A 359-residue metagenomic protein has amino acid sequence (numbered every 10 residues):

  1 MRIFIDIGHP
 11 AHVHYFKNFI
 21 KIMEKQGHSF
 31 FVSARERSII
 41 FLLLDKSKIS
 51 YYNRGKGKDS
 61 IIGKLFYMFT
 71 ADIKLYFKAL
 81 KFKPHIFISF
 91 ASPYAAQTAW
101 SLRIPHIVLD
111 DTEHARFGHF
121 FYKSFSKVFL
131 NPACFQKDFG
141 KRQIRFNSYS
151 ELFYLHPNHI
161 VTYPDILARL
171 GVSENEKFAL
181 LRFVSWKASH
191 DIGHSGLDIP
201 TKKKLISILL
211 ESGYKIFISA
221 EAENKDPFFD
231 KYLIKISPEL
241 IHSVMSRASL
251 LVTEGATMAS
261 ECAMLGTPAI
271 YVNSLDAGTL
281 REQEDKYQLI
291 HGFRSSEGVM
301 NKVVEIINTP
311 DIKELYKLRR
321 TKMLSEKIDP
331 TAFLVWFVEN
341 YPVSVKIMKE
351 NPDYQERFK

Functional and structural regions predicted by a protein language model:
D6-H14, K21-I22, E36-D45, S50-G140: Active-site and donor-binding regions of nucleotide-sugar-utilizing enzymes
F30-E36, F217-A220: Short internal beta-strands
S47-Y52, K56-K58, K203-I236: Catalytic donor nucleotide-activated moiety binding site of glycosyltransferases and closely related
A71-L75, E221-M258: Donor nucleotide-activated moiety binding/catalytic core segment of transferases that use nucleotide-activated donors
F87-T98, V108, V244-R281: A donor-sugar binding/catalytic signature common to diverse glycosyltransferases and related nucleotide-sugar
S126, L130-G196: A nucleotide-sugar donor-handling region in carbohydrate enzymes
M264-E314, L318-R320: Catalytic binding pocket for nucleotide-activated donors in carbohydrate/polymer assembly enzymes
D311-K359: C-terminal amphipathic helix plus adjacent low-complexity, charged tail appended to glycosyltransferase catalytic
